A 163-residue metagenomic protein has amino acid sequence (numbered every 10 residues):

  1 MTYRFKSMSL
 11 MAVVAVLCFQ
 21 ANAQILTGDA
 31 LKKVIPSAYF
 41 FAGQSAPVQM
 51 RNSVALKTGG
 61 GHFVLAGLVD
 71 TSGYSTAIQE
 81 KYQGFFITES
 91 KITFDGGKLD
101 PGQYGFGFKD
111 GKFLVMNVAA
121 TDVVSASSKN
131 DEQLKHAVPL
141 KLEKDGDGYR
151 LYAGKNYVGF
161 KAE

Functional and structural regions predicted by a protein language model:
M1-L10: Bacterial N-terminal signal peptides that target proteins for export
T2, Q103-F106, L151: Conserved short hydrophobic patches within well-ordered secondary structure
S9-Q20: Bacterial N-terminal signal peptides
M11-A12, G67, Y74, G84: Generic detector of short alpha-helix boundary/capping microenvironments and adjacent low-complexity segments
V13, D110-M116, D122-Q133: A mid-sequence interfacial segment
N22-A77, V124-E163: Primarily secretory-pathway and cell-envelope proteins
G73-A119: Mid-length scaffold segments of soluble, non-membrane domains
